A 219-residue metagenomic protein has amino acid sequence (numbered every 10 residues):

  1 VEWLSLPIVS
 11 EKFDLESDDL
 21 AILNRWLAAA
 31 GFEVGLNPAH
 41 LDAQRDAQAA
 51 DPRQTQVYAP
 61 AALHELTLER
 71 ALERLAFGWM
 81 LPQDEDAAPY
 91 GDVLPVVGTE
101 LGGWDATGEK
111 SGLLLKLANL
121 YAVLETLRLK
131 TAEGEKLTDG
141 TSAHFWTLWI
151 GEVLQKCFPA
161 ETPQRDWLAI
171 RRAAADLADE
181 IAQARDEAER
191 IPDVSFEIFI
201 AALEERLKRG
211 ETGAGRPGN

Functional and structural regions predicted by a protein language model:
V1-N219: Polyanion-engaging groove/track-forming segments
